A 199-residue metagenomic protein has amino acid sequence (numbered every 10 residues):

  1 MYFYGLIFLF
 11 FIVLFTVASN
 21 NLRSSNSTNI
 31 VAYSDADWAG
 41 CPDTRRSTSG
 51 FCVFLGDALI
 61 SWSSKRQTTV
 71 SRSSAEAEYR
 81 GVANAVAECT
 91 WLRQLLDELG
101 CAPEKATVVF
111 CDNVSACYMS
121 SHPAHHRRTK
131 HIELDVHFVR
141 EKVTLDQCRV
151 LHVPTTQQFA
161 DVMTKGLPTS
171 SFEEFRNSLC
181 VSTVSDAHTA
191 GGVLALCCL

Functional and structural regions predicted by a protein language model:
M1-F15: Hydrophobic alpha-helical signal peptides and transmembrane signal-/tail-anchor segments that drive secretory-pathway
L14-V31: Conserved cytochrome P450 K-helix E-x-x-R motif and the immediately C-terminal K′/meander segment
V17-N20, D37-G40, T68, L95 (+1 more regions): Eukaryotic intrinsically disordered and solvent-exposed regulatory patches
N29, S47, L59, K65-L199: RNase H-like nuclease module associated with reverse transcription
N29-P42: Two-metal-ion RNase H-like nuclease active-site motif
D43-S49: Short, flexible loop/turn motifs enriched in small residues
